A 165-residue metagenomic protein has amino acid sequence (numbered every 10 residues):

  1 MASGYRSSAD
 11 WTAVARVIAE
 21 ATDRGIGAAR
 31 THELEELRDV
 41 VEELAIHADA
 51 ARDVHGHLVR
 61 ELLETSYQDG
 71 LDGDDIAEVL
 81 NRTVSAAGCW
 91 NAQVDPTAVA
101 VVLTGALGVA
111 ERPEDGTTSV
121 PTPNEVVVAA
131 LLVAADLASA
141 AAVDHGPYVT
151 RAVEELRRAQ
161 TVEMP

Functional and structural regions predicted by a protein language model:
M1-D39: Short N-terminal edge-element motif at the start of the domain
W11, E36-A48, D69, G73 (+3 more regions): Alpha-helical rod/repeat scaffolding segments in eukaryotic adaptors/tethers and long-chain four-helix cytokines
R16-V17, R30, E78-N81, Y148-V153 (+1 more regions): Phosphate-rich cofactor/ligand-interacting catalytic cores and adjacent structured alpha/beta frameworks
I26-G70: N-terminal interaction modules that seed assembly of large macromolecular complexes
R52-L63, E125-L137: An amphipathic alpha-helical micro-motif enriched in hydrophobic residues with embedded/adjacent acidic residues
Y67-N81: Helix-rich alpha-solenoid scaffolding regions
A77-N124: Short, solvent-exposed interaction modules
A135-P165: Glycine-rich, aromatic-bearing surface loops/beta-hairpins
